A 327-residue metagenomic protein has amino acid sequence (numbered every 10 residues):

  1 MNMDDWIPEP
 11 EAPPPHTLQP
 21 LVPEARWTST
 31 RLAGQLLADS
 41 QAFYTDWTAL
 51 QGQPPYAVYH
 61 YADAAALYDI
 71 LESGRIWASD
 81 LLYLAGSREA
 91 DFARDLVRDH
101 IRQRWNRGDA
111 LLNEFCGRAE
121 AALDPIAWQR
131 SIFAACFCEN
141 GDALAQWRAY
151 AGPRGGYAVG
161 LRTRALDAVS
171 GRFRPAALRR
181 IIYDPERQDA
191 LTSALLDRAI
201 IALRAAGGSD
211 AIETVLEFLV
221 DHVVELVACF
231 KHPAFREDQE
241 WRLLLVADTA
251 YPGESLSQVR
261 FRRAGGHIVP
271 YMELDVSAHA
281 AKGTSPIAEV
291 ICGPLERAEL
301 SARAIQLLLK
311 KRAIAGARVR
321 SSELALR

Functional and structural regions predicted by a protein language model:
N2-R327: Partner-binding and oligomerization surfaces adjacent to conserved cores of proteins that assemble macromolecular
